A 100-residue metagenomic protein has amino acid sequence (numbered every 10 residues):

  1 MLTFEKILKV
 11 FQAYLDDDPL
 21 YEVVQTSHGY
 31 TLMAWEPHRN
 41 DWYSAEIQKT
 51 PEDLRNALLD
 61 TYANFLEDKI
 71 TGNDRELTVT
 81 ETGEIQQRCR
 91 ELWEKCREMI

Functional and structural regions predicted by a protein language model:
M1-L20, L58-V79, I85, C89-I100: Negatively charged, low-complexity tracts enriched in Asp/Glu with abundant Ser/Thr
L2, R39-L54: A short, exposed loop/beta-hairpin motif centered on an aromatic-Gly-Thr core
T3-F4, Q25, L32, E52 (+1 more regions): Alpha-helical interaction segments
P19-W42, D60-T61: Short aromatic-glycine-(Arg/Gly/Cys) micro-motifs in beta-strand/loop hairpins
P37-A45, Q86-W93: Short, charged low-complexity intrinsically disordered segments located at boundaries of structured domains
